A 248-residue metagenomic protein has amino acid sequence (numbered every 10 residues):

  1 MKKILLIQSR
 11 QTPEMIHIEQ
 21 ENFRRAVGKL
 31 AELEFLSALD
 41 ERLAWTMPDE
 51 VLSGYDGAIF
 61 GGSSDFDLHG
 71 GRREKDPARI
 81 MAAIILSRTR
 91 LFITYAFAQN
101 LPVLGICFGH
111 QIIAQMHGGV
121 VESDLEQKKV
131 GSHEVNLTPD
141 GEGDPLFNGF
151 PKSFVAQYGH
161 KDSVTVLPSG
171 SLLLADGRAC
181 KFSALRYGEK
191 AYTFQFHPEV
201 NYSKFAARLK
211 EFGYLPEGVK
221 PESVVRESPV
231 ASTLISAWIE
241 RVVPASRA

Functional and structural regions predicted by a protein language model:
K2-A38: Basic, amphipathic N-terminal segments that precede the first structured/catalytic domain
L6-S9, N22, A26-K29, E50-G54 (+3 more regions): Amide-donor transfer/coupling interface in amidating biosynthetic enzymes
E14, D67-H69, A114: Glycine/Thr-rich phosphate-binding loops of Rossmann-like dinucleotide-binding domains
A31-L104: Flexible gly/pro-rich beta->alpha loop and the following alpha-helix that scaffold active-site loops
G70-R73, H117-G118, S169-G170, A207: Short amphipathic alpha-helical segments
G105, G109, A114: Gly/Ala-rich beta-loop-alpha elbow adjacent to hydrolase catalytic centers
Q111-I112, G119-L146: Ligand/cofactor pocket segment of small-molecule handling proteins
